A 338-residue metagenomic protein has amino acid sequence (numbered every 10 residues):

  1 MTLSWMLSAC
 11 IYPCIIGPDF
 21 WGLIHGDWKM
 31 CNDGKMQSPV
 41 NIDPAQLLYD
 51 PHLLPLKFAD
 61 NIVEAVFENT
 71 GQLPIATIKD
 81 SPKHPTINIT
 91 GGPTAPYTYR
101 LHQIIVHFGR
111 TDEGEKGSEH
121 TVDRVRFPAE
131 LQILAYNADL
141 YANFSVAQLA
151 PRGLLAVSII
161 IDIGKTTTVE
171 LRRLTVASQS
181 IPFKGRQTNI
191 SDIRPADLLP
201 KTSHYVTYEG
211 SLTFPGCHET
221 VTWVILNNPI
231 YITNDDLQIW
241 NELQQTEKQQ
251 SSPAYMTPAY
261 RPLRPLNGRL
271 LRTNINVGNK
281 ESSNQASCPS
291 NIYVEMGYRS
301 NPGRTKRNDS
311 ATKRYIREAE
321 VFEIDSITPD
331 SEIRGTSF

Functional and structural regions predicted by a protein language model:
M1-F338: Alpha-carbonic anhydrase
